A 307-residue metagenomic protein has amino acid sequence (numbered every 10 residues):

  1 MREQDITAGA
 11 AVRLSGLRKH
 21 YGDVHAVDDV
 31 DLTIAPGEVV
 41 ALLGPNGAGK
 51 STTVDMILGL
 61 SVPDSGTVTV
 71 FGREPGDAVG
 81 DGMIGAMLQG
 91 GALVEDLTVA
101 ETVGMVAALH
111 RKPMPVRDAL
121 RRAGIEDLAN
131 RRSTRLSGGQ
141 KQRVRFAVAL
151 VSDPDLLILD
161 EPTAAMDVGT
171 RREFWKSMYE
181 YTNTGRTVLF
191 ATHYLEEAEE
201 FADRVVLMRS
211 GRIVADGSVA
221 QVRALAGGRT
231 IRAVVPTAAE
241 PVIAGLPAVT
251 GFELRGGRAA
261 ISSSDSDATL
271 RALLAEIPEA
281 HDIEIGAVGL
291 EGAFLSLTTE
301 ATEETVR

Functional and structural regions predicted by a protein language model:
G66-G80: Conserved ABC transporter NBD signature motif
G104, A108, P113-L128: Conserved ABC ATPase "signature" region
R132-L136: Conserved ABC ATPase signature
L157-E161: Catalytic Walker B motif of ABC-type/P-loop ATPase nucleotide-binding domains
W175-S264: ABC transporter nucleotide-binding domain
G228-A301, R307: Short, charged/small-residue-rich alpha-helical element at the C-terminal edge of ABC transporter nucleotide-binding
